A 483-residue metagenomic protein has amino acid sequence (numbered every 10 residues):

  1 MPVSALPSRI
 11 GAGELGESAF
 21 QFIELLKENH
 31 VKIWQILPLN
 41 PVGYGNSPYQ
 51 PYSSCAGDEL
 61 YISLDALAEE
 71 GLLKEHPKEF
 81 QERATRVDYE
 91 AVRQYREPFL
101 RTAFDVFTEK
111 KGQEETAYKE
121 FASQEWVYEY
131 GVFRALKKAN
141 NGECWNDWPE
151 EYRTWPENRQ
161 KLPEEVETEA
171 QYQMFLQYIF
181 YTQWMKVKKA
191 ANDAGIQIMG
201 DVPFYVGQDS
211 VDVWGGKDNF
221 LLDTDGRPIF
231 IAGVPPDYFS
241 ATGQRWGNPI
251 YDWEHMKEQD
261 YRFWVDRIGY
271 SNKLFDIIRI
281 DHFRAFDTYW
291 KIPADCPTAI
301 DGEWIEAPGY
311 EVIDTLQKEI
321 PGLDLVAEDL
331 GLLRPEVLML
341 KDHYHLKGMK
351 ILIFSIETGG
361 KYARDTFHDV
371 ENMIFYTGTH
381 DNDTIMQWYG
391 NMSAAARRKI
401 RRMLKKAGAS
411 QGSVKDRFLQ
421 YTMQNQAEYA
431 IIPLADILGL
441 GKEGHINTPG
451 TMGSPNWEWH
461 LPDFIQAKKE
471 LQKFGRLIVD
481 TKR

Functional and structural regions predicted by a protein language model:
M1-S4, F20: N-terminal regions that are enriched for targeting/export leaders and immediately downstream pro/stem segments
P2, N46-Y181, V206-I431, A435-I437 (+2 more regions): Alpha-amylase-like alpha-glycosidases and glucanotransferases acting on alpha-linked glucans and related
G11-L15: A short, glycine/small-residue-rich beta-strand->loop->alpha-helix junction that serves as a flexible
E17-V42, K273-F275, T422: Catalytic domains of carbohydrate-active enzymes, especially glycoside hydrolases
K27, W184-A194, Q317, K341-D342: Surface-exposed amphipathic alpha-helices with a cationic face
V31-P38, A191, Q197-P203, S271-A285: Short acidic catalytic loops
Q173, Q177-V206: Conserved, well-ordered alpha-helix/loop/beta-strand core segments that scaffold catalytic motifs
G439-R483: Structured C-terminal cap/extension of enzyme domains
